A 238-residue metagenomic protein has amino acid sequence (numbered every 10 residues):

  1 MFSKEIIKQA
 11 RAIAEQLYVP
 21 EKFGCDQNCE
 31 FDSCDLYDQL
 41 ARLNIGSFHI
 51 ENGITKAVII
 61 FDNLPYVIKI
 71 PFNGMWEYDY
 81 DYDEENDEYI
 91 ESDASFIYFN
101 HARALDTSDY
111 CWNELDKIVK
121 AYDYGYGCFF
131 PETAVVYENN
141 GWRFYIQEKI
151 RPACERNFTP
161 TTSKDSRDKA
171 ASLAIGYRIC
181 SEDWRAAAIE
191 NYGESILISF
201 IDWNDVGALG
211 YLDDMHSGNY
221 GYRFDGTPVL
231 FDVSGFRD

Functional and structural regions predicted by a protein language model:
F2-L64, I68-Y80: ATP-binding glycine-rich phosphate-binding loop
L36-N52, Y126-F130, E194-N204, L209 (+1 more regions): Short linear interaction motifs
E51-G125: ATP-binding glycine-rich loop module of kinase domains
G53-I54, N140-G141, M215-G218: Short, surface-exposed coil-to-beta transition loops
L64-Y66, N73-M75, E138, I150-A153 (+2 more regions): Short, solvent-exposed loop/turn segments at secondary-structure junctions
Y80-Y82, N86-Y89, A170-G176, V233-D238: Active-site Asp-x-Gly
H101-I196: Conserved structural core of kinase catalytic domains
S199, D205-D238: Catalytic activation segment of kinase domains across protein kinase-like and atypical kinase folds
